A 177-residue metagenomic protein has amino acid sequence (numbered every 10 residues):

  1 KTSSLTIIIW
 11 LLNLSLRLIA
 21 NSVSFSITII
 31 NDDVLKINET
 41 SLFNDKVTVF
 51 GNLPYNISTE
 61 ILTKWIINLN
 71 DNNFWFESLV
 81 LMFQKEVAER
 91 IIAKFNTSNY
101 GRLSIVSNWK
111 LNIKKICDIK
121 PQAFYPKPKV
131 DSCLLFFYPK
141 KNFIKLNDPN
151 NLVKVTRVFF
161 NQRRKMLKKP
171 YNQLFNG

Functional and structural regions predicted by a protein language model:
K1, S24-K154, V158: Catalytic cores of RNA-modifying enzymes
K1-T6, W10-S26: Low-acidity, Ser/Thr- and Arg-rich intrinsically disordered low-complexity segments
P139, V158-G177: C-terminal lobe and adjacent flexible extensions of AdoMet/dcAdoMet transferase-like proteins
